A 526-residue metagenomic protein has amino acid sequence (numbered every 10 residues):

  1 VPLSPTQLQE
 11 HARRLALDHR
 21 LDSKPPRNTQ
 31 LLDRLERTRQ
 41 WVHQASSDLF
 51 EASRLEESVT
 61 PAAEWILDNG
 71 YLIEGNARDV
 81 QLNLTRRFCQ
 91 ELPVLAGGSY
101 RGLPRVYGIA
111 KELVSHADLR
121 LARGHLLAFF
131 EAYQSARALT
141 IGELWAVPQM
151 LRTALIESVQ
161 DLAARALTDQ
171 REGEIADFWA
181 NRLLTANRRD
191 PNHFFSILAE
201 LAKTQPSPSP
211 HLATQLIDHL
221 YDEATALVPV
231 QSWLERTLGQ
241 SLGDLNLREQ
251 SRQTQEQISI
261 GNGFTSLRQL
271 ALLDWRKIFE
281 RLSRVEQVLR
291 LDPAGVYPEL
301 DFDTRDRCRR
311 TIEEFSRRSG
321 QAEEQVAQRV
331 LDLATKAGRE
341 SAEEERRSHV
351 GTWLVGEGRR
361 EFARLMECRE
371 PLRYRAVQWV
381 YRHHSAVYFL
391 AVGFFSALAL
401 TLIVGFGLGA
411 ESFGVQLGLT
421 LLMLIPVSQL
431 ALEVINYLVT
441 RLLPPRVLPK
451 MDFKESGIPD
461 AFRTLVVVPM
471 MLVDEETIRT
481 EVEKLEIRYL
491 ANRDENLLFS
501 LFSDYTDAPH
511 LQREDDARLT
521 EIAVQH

Functional and structural regions predicted by a protein language model:
P2-L103, A128, A132, W145 (+2 more regions): ATP-dependent phospho-/nucleotidyl transfer catalytic cores
W65, L95-R105, H125, V147-L155 (+5 more regions): Secondary-structure capping and boundary motifs in well-ordered enzyme cores
G75, G102-L144, L151-T168: Active-site activation/catalytic loop segments of kinase-like enzymes and analogous catalytic loops in related
R78, L82-C89, G98-E112, R364 (+5 more regions): Active-site-adjacent "gating/activation" loops or surface patches in catalytic cores
L119-A122, A136-T140, F406-V415, D460 (+1 more regions): Secondary-structure transition/capping motifs at alpha-helix termini and the adjoining loop/turn into the next element
R152-L162, Y374-N436: Alpha-helical bilayer-embedded segments of polytopic membrane proteins, i.e., transmembrane/intramembrane helices
L167-T168, L408-A410, L430-F453, R479-V482 (+1 more regions): Juxtamembrane/interface segments at transmembrane-helix termini
N187-E313, R317-V377, R446-H526: Internal catalytic domains of large membrane-associated glycosyltransferases
